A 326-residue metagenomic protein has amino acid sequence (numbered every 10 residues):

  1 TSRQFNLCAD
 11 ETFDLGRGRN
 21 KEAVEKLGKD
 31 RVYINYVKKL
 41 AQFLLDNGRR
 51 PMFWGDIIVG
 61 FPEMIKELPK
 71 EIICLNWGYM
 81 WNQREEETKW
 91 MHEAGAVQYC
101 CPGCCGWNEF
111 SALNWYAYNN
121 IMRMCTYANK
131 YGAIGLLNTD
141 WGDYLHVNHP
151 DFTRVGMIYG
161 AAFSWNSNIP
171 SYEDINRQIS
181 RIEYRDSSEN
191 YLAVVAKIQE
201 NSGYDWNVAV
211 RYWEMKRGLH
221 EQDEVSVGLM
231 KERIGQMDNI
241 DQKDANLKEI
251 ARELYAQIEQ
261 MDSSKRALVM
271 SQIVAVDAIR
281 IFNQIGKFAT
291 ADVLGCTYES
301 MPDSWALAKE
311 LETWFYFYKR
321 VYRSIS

Functional and structural regions predicted by a protein language model:
S2-Q4, E11, V24-S326: Substrate-binding groove of N-acetylhexosamine-processing glycoside hydrolases
F13-R19: Short acidic/His/Gly/Ser-rich catalytic and metal-binding motifs that mark active-site loops of diverse hydrolases
